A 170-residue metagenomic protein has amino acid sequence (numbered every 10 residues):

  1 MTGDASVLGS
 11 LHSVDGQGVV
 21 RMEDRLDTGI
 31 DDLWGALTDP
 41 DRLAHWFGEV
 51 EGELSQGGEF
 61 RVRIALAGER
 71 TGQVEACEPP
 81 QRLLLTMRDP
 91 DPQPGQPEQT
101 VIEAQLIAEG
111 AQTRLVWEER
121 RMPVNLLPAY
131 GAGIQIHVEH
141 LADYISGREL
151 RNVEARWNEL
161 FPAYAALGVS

Functional and structural regions predicted by a protein language model:
M1-V50: Hydrophobic ligand-binding cavity/cleft-lining segments
T2-D4, R121-S170: A conserved amphipathic terminal alpha-helix motif
Q17, A65-A67, P97: Glycine-centered tight beta-turn/hairpin loop motif at sheet-sheet or coil-to-beta transitions
G18-E23, E59, E69, R82 (+2 more regions): Intrinsic-disorder/low-complexity, polar/charged segments enriched in Ser/Thr/Lys/Arg/Asp/Glu/Gln
V19, T86-I145: Beta-strand/loop substructures that line and gate deep hydrophobic ligand-binding cavities in soluble
I30-D31, E75-P80, L106-R114: A short, structured loop/turn motif at beta-sheet edges
L33, L43, F60, V74 (+4 more regions): Hydrophobic pocket/interface hotspot
A44-D91: Glycine-rich portal/gate segments that line the openings of hydrophobic small-molecule binding cavities
